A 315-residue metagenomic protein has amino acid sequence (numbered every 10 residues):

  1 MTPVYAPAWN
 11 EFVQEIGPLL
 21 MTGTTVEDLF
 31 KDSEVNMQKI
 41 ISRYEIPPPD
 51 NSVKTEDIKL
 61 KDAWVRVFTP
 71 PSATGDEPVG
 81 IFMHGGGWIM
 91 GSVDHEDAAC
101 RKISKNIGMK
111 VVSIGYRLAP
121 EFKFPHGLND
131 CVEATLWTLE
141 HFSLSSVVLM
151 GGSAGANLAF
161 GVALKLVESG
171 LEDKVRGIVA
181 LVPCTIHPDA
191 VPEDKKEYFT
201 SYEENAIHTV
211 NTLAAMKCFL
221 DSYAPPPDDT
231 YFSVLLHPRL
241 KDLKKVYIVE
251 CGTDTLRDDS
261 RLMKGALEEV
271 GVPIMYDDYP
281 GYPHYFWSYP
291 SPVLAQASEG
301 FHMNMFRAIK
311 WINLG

Functional and structural regions predicted by a protein language model:
T2-I16, L20-T25, K54-R66, P70-G315: Alpha/beta-hydrolase superfamily serine-hydrolase fold, recognizing
L29-R43: Short, basic/low-complexity N-terminal boundary segments at the transition from targeting/disordered tails
R43-E56: A domain-start/cap signature at the N-terminus of enzymes
